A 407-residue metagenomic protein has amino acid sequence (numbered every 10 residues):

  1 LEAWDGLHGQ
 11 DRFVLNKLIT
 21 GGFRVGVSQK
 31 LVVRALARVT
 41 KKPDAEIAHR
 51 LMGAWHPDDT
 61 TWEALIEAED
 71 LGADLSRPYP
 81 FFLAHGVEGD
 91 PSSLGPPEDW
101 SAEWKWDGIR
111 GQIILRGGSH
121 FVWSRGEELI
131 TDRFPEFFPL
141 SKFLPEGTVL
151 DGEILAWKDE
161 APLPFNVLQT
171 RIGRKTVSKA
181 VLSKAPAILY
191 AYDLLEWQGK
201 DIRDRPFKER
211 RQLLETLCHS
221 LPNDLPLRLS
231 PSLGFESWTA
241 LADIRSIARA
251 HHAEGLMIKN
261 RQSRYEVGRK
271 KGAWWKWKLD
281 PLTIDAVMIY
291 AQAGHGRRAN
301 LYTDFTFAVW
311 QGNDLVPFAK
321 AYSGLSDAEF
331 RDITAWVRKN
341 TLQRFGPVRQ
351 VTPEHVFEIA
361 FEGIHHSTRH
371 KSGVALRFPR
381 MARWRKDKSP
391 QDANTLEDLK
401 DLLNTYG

Functional and structural regions predicted by a protein language model:
L1-R203, F207-S237, T303-A321, P347 (+2 more regions): N-terminal nucleic-acid-engaging modules of covalent nucleotidyltransferase systems
F82-S101, W238-I244, I258-H295: Flexible, glycine/threonine-enriched loop-and-boundary segments that flank and lead into catalytic domains of large
Q112, E266-V267, H295-N300, S367-T368: Short glycine/serine/proline-enriched coil/turn segments at secondary-structure junctions
T131-D132, L315-L342: A short-motif feature that recognizes glycine-rich, charge-decorated loops that bind or process nucleotide phosphates
D193, K259, F307, I359 (+1 more regions): Hydrophobic, well-ordered secondary-structure elements that form the walls of internal hydrophobic environments
S246-A253, I284: Detector for conserved single-position "signature" residues within domains
K276, G294-R298, F318-A328, P347 (+2 more regions): Short, contiguous acidic/charged loop-to-helix segments that flank catalytic cores in large enzymes
D332-R385: C-terminal structured "cap/appendage" subdomains that terminate the fold
